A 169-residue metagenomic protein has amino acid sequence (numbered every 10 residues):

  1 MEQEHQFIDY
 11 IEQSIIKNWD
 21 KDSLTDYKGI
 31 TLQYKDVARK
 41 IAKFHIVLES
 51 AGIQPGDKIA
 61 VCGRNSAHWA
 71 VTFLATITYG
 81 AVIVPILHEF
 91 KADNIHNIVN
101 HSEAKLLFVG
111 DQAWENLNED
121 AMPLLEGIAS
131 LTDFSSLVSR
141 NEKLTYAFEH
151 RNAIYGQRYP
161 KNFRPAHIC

Functional and structural regions predicted by a protein language model:
M1-E4: Flexible, non-catalytic linker and terminal segments flanking ANL/adenylate-forming cores
Y10-Q33, P165: AMP-dependent adenylate-forming
D22-A70, L74, K91-H96, P160: Conserved AMP-binding/adenylate-forming core of the ANL superfamily
Q54, K105, E126: Short acidic/polar active-site loop segments enriched in Thr and Asp
G80: Structured binding elements
H88-D120: Conserved ATP-dependent adenylate/AMP-binding module captured primarily in the ANL superfamily
W114-A166: ANL superfamily adenylate-forming
